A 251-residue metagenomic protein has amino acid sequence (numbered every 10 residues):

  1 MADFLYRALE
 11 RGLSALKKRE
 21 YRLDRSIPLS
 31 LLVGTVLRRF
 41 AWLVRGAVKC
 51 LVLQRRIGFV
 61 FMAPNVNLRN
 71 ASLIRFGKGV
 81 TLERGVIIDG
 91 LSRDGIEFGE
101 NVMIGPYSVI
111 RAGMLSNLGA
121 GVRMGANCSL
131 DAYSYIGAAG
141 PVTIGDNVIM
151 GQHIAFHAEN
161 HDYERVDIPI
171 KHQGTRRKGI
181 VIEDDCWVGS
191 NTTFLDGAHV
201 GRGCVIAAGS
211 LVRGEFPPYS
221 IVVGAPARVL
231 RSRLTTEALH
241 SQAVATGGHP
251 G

Functional and structural regions predicted by a protein language model:
M1-H157, E183-D184, T192, R202 (+3 more regions): Domain-scale signature associated with acetyltransferase and cell-envelope carbohydrate enzymes
P28, I168-P169: Short, structural beta-strand-to-alpha-helix junction motif
A158-V166: Short acidic/His/Gly/Ser-rich catalytic and metal-binding motifs that mark active-site loops of diverse hydrolases
R165, K171, S220-I221, T235-A238: Short, glycine/charged-enriched secondary-structure capping and boundary segments
P169-I180: A short acidic, glycine-rich active-site loop that binds or catalyzes chemistry on phosphate/adenosine moieties
H199-V223, A227: C-terminal/domain-terminus segments
